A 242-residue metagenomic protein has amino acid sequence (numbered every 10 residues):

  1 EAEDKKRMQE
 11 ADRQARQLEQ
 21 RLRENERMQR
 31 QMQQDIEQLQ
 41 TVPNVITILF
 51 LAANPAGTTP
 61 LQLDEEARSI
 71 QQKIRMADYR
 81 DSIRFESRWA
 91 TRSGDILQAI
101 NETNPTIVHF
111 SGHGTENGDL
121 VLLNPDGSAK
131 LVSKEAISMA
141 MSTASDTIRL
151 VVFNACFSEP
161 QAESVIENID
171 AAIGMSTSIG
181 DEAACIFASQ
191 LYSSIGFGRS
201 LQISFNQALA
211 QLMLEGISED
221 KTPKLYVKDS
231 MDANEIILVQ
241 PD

Functional and structural regions predicted by a protein language model:
E1-R27: Heptad-repeat coiled-coil alpha-helices
N25, Q29-D35: Coiled-coil termination/hinge junctions
D35-K134: A domain-level signal for caspase-like cysteine endopeptidase catalytic cores and their zymogen-processing architecture
Y79, I83-E86, D146-D242: Active-site-proximal C-terminal subdomain of hydrolase catalytic domains
I96, I137-M141, L191, A208: Generic hydrophobic alpha-helical segments
N101-E102, T143, I166-E167: Solvent-exposed polar/charged
I107, L123-F157: Caspase-like (clan CD) cysteine peptidase catalytic core
